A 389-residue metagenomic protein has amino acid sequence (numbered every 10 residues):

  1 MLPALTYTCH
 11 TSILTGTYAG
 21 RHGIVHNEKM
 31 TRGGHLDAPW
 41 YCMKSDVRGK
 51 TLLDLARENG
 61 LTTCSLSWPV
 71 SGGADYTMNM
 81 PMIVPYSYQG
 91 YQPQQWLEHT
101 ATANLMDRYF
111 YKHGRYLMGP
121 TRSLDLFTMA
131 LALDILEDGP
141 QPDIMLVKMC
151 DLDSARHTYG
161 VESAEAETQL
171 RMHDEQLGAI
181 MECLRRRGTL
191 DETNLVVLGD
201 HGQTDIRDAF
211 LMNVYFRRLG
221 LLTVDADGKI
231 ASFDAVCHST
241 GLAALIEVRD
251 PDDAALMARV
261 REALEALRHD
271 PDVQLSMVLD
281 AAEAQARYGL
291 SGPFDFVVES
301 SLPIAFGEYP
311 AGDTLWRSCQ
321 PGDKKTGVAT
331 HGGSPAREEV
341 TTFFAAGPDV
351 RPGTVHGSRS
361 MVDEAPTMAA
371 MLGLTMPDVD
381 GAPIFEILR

Functional and structural regions predicted by a protein language model:
M1-T17: Short, structured active-site-proximal loop/turn typified by the sulfatase FGly-forming signature C/S-X-P-X-R
T6-Y7, S71-T77, D153-H157, T204-R207 (+3 more regions): Short catalytic/ligand-binding loop motif for oxyanion handling, primarily in non-cytosolic enzymes, centered on
T8, V47-D54, L126, A130 (+4 more regions): A structural signal for well-ordered alpha-helical segments within the folded catalytic domains of diverse enzymes
H10, R156-T158, H201, Q320-K325 (+1 more regions): Histidine-centered active-site/metal-ligand motif
I13, A56, A132, P142-C150 (+6 more regions): Beta-strand elements within well-structured catalytic alpha/beta cores of enzymes that handle phosphate/sulfate esters
Y18-G160, E265-R268, G307: His/Asp/Glu-rich, glycine-adjacent segments that coordinate divalent cations and/or stabilize oxyanion chemistry on
K29, G33-S45, G49, D54 (+2 more regions): Secreted, luminal/periplasmic, and some membrane-associated catalytic domains that remodel anionic oxygen-ester
G220-A258, T326-M371: Substrate-binding rim/cap in mid-to-C-terminal beta-strand-loop elements of soluble/periplasmic
